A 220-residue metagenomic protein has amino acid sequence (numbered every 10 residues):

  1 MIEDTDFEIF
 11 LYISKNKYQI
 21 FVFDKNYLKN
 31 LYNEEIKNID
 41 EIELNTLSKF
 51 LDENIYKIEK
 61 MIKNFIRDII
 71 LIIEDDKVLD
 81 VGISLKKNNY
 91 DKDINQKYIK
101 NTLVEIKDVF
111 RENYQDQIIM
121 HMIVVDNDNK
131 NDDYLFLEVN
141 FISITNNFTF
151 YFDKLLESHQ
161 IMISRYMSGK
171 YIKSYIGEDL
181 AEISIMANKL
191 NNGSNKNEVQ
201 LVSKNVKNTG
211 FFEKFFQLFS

Functional and structural regions predicted by a protein language model:
M1-I13, K25-L31, E35-N64, I73-S220: Nucleotide/phosphate-binding catalytic cleft detector across ATP-hydrolyzing and phosphate-transferring enzymes
I20-V22: Conserved blade-register residue in beta-propeller folds
I66-D68: Eukaryote-biased detector of low-complexity, proline/serine/threonine-rich segments and adjacent exposed loops
